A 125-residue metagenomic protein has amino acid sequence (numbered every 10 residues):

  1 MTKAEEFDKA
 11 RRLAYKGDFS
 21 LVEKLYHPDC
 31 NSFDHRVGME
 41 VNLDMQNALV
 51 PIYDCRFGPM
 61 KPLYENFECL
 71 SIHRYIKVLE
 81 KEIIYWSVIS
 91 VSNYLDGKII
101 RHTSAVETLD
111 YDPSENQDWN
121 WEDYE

Functional and structural regions predicted by a protein language model:
M1-A4, K16, L43, I89 (+1 more regions): Low-complexity, intrinsically disordered regions enriched in charged/polar residues
M1-P28, N120-E125: Short, low-complexity N-terminal intrinsically disordered segments enriched in polar/charged residues
E5, F19-E68: A solvent-exposed, acidic/Ser-Thr-rich amphipathic alpha-helical stretch
E5, L13, D29, L43 (+2 more regions): A near-ubiquitous, low-amplitude feature marking generic local secondary-structure context
K9, N47-E125: A beta-strand edge to alpha-helix "cap/lid" segment located at domain peripheries
